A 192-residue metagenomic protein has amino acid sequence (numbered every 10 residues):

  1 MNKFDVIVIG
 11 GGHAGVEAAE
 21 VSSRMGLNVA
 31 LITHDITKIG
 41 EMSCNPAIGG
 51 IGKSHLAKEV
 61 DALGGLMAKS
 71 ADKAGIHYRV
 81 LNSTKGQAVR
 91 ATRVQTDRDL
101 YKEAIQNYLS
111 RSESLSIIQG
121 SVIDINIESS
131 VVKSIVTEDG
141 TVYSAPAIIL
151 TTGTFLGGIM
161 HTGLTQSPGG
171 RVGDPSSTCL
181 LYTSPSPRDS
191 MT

Functional and structural regions predicted by a protein language model:
N2-G12: Beta1/beta-strand and adjacent pyrophosphate-binding region of the FAD-binding site in flavoprotein oxidoreductases
G15: N-terminal Rossmann-fold NAD(P) dinucleotide-binding loop
V21-L27, T33-I76: N-terminal FAD cofactor-binding segment of flavoenzymes
S70-A147, T152-F155: Feature captures the FAD/FMN-dependent oxidoreductase FAD-binding
L150-T154, R171-S177, L181: Hydrophobic or amphipathic alpha-helical targeting/insertion segments
F155-T162: Flavin (primarily FAD) binding-site architecture
Y182-P187: Conserved small/polar residues in nucleotide/adenosyl-binding loops
